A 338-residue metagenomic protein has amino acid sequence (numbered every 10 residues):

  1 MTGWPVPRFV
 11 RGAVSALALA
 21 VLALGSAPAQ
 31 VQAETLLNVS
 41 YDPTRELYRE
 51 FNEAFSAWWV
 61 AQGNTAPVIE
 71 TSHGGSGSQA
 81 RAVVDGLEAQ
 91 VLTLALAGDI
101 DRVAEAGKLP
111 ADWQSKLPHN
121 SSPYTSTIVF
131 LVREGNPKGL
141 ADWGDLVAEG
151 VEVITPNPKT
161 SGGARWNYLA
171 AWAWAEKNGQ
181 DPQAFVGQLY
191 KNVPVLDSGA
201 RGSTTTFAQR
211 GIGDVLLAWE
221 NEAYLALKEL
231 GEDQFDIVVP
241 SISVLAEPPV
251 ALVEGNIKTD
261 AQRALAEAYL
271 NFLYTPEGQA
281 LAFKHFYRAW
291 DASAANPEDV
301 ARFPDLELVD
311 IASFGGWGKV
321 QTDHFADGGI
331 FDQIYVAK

Functional and structural regions predicted by a protein language model:
M1-V10: N-terminal secretory signal peptides that target proteins for export/translocation
G12-S26: Bacterial N-terminal signal peptides
A33-T160, Y335-V336: N-terminal segment of the mature folded domain
V39-Y41, V132-E134, V151-A175, L189-V193 (+1 more regions): Short beta-strand->loop
S122-T127, V186-Y190, D197-S198, L230-R263: Periplasmic-binding protein-like
G135-A141, T160, A173-D181, N256-A264: Short helix-loop capping/hinge motifs at secondary-structure junctions, enriched in acidic/polar residues
E176-S241: Ligand-binding pocket segment of bilobal, Venus flytrap-like solute-binding proteins
I257-K338: Extracellular/periplasmic juxtamembrane helices and adjacent flexible linkers that interface with membrane partners
